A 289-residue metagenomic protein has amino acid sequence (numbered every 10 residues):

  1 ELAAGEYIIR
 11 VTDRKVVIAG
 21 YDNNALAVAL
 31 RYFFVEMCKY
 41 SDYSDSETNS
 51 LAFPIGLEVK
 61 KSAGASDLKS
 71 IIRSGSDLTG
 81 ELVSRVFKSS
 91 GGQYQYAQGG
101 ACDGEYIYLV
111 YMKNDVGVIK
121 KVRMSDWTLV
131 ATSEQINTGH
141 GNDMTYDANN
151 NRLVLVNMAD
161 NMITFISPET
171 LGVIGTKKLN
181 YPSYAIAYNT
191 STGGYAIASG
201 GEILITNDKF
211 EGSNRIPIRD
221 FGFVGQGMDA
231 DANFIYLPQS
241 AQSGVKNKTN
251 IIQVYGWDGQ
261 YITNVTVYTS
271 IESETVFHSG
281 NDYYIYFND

Functional and structural regions predicted by a protein language model:
E1-K69: Solvent-exposed alpha-helical segments and adjacent loops that form catalytic or protein-interaction surfaces
T79-G91, T128-Q135, G172-K178, G212-D220 (+1 more regions): A short beta-strand motif characteristic of beta-propeller blades
V86-V116, H140-D143: Beta-strand-rich domains and repeat architectures in extracellular enzymes and scaffolds, especially beta-propellers
Q93-A101, T138-Y146, L179-S191, D220-A230 (+1 more regions): Repeated scaffold domains used in trafficking and secretory/extracellular systems, primarily beta-propellers
G104-E105, N149-N151, S191-G194, A232-N233 (+1 more regions): Short coil/turn segments that connect the beta-strands within blades of beta-propeller domains
D115-K120, D160-F165, G200-N207, G244-Q253 (+1 more regions): Structural motif
W127-R152: Blade-loop segments of beta-propeller domains
D220-V254: Loop/turn-rich, solvent-exposed surfaces of beta-rich toroidal or solenoidal domains
